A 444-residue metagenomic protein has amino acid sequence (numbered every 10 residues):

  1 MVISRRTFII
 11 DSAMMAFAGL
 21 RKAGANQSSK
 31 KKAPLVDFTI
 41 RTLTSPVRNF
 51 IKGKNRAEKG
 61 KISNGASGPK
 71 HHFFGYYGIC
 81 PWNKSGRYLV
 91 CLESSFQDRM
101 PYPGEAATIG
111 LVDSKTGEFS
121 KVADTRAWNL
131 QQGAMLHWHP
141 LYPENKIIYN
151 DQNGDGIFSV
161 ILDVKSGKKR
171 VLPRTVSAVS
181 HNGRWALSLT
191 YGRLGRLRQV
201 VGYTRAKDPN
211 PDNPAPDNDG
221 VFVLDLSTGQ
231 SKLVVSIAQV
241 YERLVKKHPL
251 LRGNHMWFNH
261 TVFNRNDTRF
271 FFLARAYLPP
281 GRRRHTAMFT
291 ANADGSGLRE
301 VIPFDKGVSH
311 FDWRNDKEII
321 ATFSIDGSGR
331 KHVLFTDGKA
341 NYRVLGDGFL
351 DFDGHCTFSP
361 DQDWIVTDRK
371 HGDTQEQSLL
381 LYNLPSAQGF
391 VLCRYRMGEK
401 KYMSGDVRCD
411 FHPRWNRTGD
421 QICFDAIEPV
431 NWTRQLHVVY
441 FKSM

Functional and structural regions predicted by a protein language model:
T7-N26: N-terminal export signals
S63-K70, A123-N129, K232-R252, L392-G405: Surface-exposed loop and turn segments in beta-propeller and other repeat-based domains that flank or scaffold
Y76, G104-I147: Blade-loop segments of beta-propeller domains
C80-Y88, A134-K146, A178-W185, V262-R269 (+3 more regions): Blade-terminus and WD-like Trp-Asp/Gly-His loop motifs, strongest in beta-propeller folds
L92-E105, Y191-D217, L273-R284, D368-T374 (+1 more regions): Short, conserved, GDST-rich strand-edge loop motifs in beta-rich repeat architectures
G133-M135, N150-G220, S236-K247: Asp-box/WD-like beta-propeller blade repeats and closely related beta-sheet repeat scaffolds
G346-H355, G389-H412: Conserved blade-ending motifs and adjacent loop-strand segments that build the rim/top face of beta-propeller domains
D347-S386: Loop/turn-rich, solvent-exposed surfaces of beta-rich toroidal or solenoidal domains
